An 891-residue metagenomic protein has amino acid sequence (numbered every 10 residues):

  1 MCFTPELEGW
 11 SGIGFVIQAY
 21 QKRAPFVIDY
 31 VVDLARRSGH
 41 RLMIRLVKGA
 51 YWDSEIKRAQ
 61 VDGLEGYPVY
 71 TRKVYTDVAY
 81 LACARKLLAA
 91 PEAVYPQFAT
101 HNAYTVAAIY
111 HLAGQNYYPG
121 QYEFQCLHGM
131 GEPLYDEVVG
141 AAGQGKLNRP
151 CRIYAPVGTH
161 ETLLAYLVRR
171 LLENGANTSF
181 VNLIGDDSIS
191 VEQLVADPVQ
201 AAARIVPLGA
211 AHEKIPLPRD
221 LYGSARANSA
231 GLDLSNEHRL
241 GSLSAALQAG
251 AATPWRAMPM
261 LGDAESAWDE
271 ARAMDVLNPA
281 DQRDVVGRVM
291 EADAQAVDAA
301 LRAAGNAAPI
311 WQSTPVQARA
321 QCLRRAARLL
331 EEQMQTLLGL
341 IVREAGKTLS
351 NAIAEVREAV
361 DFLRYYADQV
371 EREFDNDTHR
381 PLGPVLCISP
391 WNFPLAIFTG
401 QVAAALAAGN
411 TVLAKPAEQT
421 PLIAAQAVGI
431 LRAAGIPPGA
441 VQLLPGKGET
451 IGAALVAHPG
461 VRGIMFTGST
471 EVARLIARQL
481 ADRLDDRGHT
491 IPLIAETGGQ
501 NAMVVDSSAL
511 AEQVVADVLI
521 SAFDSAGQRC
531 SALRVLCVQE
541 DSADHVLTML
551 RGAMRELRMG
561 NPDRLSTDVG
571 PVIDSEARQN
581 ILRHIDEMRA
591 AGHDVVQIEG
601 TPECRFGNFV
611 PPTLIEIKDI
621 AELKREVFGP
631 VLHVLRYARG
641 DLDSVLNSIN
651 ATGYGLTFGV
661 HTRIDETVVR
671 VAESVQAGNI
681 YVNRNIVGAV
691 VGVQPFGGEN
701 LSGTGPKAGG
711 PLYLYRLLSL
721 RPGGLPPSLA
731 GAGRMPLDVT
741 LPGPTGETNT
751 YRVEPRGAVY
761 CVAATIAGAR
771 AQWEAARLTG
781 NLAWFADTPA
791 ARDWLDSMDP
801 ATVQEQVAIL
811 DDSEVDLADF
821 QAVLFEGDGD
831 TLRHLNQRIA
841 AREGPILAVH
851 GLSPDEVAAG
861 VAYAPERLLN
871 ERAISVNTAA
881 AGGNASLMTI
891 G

Functional and structural regions predicted by a protein language model:
M1-A230: Positively charged, amphipathic and often flexible ligand-engagement surfaces
M1-W10, G14-W52, I56-Y80, R85-A89 (+9 more regions): Hydrophobic, small-residue-rich alpha-helical packing segments that form membrane-like cores
A50-P68, V74, L112-G114, E123-N148 (+5 more regions): Flexible glycine/proline-rich, aromatic-decorated loop/lid segments
L172, N177, N182, D186-R288 (+5 more regions): Hydrophobic face of amphipathic alpha-helices that form TPR/SEL1-like repeat modules and related alpha-solenoid
V276-L277, Q282-E373, L646, E666-V669 (+1 more regions): Glycine-rich loop-to-alpha-helix module at the N-terminal edge of alpha/beta enzyme cores
R283, A304, R319, I341 (+13 more regions): Residue-level signal for inorganic ion chemistry
R372-G439, R462, G498, E512 (+1 more regions): Conserved small-residue-rich beta-alpha loop and adjacent elements that most often cradle the phosphate/pyrophosphate
I430-G435, A457-P459, G463, E471-K618 (+5 more regions): ALDH superfamily catalytic-core signature
